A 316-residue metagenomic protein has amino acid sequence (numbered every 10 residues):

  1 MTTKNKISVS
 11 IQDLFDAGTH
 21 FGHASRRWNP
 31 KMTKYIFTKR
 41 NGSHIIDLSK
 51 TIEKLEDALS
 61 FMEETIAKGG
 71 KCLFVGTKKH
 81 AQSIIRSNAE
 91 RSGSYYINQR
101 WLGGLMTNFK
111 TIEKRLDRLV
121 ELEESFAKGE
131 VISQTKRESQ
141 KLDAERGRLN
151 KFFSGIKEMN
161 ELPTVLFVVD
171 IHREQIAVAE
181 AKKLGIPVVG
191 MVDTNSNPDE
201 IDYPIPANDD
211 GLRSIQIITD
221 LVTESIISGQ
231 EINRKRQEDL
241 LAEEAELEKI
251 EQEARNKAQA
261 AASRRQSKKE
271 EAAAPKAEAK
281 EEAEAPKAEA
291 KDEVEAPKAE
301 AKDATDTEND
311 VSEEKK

Functional and structural regions predicted by a protein language model:
M1-S8, I232-K316: Intrinsically disordered, compositionally biased charged tails
T2-E238: Ribosome large-subunit tunnel/peptidyl-transferase-proximal elements
